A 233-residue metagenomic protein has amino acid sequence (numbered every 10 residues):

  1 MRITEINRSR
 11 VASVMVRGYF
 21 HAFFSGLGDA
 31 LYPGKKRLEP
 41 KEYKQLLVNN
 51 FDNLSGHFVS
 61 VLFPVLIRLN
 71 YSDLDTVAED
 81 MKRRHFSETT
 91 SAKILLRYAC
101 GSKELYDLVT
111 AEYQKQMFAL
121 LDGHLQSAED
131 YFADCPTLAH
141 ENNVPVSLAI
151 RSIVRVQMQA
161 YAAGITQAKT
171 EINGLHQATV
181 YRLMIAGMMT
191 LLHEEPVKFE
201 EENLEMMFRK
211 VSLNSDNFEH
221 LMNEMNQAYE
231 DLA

Functional and structural regions predicted by a protein language model:
M1-V14, A22-A233: Extended non-catalytic scaffold regions that mediate assembly and binding in large macromolecular machines
